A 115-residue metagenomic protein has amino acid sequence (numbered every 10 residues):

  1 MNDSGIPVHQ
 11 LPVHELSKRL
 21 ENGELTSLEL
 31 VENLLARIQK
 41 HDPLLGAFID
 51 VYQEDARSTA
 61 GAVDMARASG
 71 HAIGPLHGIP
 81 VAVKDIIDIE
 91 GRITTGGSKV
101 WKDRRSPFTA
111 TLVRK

Functional and structural regions predicted by a protein language model:
M1-R57, R114: An N-terminal boundary/leader segment
V13, R67, T109-A110: Generic non-transmembrane alpha-helix signal with a bias for helix starts/N-cap capping motifs
A60-M65, D88: Glycine-rich loop at the start of a catalytic domain that most often binds anionic cofactors/ligands
V63-I79: Immediate post-signal peptide segment of exported/extracytoplasmic ligand-binding proteins
P75-L112: Enzymes and membrane/adaptor proteins characterized by extended Gly/Ser/Thr/Asp/Glu-rich, aromatic-dotted
